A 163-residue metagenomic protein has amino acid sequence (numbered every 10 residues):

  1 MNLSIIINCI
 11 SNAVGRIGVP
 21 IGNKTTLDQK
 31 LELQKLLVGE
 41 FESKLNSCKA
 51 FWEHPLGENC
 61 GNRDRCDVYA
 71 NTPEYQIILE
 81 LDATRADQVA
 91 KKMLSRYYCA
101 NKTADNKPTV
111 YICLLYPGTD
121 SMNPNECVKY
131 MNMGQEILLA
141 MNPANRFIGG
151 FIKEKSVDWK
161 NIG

Functional and structural regions predicted by a protein language model:
M1-L56: Acidic-basic catalytic patches of nuclease active cores, encompassing PD-(D/E)XK and other metal-cofactor nuclease
S4-N8, Y75-I78, D105-P117, N145-G150: Hydrophobic beta-strand segments of well-ordered beta-sheets in folded domains
I6, Q29-V38, A90-R96, P124-A140 (+1 more regions): Well-ordered, non-membrane alpha-helical segments in soluble/globular domains
D64: Beta-rich catalytic cores
V68-A70, Y75-A83: Conserved catalytic cores of phosphodiester-cleaving nucleases, focusing on short active-site segments
E80-A90, G118-T119: Short beta-strand-loop-alpha-helix junction that forms the active-site gateway of nucleic-acid-processing nucleases
V89-K107: Short, charged, amphipathic alpha-helix that recurs within catalytic cores of restriction-modification and other
L114-G163: Domain-level recognition of nuclease-like catalytic cores that cleave nucleotide substrates
